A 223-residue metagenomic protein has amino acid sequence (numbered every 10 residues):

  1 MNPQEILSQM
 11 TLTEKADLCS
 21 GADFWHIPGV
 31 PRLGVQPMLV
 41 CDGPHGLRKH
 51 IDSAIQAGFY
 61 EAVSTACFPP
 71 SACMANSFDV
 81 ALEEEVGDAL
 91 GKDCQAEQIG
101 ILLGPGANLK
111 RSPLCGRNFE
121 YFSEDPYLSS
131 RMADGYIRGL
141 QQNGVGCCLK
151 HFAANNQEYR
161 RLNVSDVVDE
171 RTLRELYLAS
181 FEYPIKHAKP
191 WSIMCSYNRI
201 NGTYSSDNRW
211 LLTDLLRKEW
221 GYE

Functional and structural regions predicted by a protein language model:
M1-E223: Glycoside hydrolase catalytic-domain context in secreted enzymes
